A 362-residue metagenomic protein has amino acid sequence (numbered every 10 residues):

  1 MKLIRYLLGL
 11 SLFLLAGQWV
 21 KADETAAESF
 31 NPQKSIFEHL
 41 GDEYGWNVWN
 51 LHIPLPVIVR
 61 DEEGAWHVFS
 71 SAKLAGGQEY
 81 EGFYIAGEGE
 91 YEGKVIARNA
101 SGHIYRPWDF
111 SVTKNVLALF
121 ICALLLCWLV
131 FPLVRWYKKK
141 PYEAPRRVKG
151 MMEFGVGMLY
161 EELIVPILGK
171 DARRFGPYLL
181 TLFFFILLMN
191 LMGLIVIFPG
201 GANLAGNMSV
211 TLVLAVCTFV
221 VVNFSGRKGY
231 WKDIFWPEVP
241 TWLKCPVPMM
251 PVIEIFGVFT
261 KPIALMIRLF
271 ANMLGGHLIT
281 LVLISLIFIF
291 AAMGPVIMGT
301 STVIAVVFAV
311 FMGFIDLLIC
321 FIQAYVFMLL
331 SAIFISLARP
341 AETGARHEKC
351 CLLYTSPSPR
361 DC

Functional and structural regions predicted by a protein language model:
L3-I4, W19-P145: Perimembrane topogenic segments of multi-pass inner/organellar membrane proteins
G9-L15: Bacterial N-terminal signal peptides
N115-L126, A205-T218: Alpha-helical transmembrane segments
W128-P166, W231: Hydrophobic transmembrane alpha-helix segments characteristic of membrane transport and insertion machinery
Y137-E143, G169, W236, I335-C350: Membrane-interfacial helix termini and the short, flexible loops that connect transmembrane helices in multi-pass
I167-G176: Membrane-interface helix starts
L180-F184, L188-I195, S209-V213, C217-I322 (+2 more regions): Hydrophobic alpha-helical transmembrane segments and adjacent short intramembrane/lumenal linkers of inner/organellar
Y354-P359: Conserved small/polar residues in nucleotide/adenosyl-binding loops
